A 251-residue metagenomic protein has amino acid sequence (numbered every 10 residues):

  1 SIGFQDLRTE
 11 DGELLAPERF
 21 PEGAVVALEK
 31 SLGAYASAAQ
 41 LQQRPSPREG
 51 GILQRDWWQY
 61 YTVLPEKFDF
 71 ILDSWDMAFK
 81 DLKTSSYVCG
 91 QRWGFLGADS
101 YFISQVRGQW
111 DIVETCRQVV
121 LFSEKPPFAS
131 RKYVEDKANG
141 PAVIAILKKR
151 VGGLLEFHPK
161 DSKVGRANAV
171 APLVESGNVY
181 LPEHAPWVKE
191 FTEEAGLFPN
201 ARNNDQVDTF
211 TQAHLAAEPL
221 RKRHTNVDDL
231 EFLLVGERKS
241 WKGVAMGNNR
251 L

Functional and structural regions predicted by a protein language model:
I2-M77: ATPase catalytic-site recognition across NTP-hydrolyzing enzymes
Q5-R19, I103-S104, Q118-F122, L147 (+2 more regions): Conserved inter-motif catalytic segment of the P-loop NTP-binding fold
Y35, A39-R44, D81-S85, Q91 (+2 more regions): C-terminal nuclease/phosphodiesterase catalytic domains that cleave nucleic-acid phosphodiester bonds
A38, I71, Y87, C116-V119: A general structural signal for well-ordered alpha-helical packing
I52-Q54, Q109-E114, A138, D161: Conserved phosphate-coordination/catalytic loops
P65-F95, T209: Gly/Thr-rich phosphate-binding beta-strand-loop-beta motif of the actin/hexokinase/Hsp70
W75, V134-K137: Short His-Asn-centered micro-motif
Q91-V134: Nucleic-acid-processing active sites and adjacent nucleic-acid-binding tracks, predominantly divalent metal-dependent
